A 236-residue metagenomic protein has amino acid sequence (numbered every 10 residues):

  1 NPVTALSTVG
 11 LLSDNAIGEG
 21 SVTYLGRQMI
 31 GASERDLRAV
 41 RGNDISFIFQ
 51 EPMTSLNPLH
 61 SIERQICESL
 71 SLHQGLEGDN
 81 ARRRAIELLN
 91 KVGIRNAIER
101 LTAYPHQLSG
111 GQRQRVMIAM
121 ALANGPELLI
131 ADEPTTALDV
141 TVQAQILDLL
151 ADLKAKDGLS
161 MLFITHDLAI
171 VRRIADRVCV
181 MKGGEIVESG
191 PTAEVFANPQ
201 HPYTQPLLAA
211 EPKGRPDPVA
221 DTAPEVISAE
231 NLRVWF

Functional and structural regions predicted by a protein language model:
I17-Q28: Conserved ABC transporter NBD signature motif
Q28, N80-E99: Conserved ABC ATPase "signature" region
M29-S46, R64, L72, G78 (+1 more regions): ABC ATPase NBD coupling module
A123-E127: A short, proline-enriched helix->beta-strand linker immediately N-terminal to the Walker B motif in ABC-type P-loop
V171-R173: A short, surface-exposed alpha-helical micro-motif characterized by mixed small hydrophobic and charged/polar residues
R177, S189: Short, glycine/charged-rich "phosphate-handling" switch motifs in NTP-dependent and phosphotransfer domains
